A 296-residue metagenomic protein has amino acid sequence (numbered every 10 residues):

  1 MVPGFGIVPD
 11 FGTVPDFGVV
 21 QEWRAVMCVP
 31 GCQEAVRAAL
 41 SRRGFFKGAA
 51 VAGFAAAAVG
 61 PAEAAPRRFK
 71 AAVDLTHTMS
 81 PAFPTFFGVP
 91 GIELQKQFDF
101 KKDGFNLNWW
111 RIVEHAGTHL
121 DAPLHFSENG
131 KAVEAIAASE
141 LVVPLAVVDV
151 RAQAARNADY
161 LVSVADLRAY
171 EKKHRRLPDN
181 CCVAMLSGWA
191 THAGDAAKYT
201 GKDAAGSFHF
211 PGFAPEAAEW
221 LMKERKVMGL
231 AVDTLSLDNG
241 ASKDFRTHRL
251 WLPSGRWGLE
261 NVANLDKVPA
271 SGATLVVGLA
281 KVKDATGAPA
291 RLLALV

Functional and structural regions predicted by a protein language model:
G4, D10, D16, V20-E22: Asp/Glu-rich intrinsically disordered low-complexity tracts
G6-I7, C32: Generic early N-terminus positional signal peaking at residue ~5-7
E22-V296: Active-/binding-site microenvironments in catalytic and ligand-binding cores
